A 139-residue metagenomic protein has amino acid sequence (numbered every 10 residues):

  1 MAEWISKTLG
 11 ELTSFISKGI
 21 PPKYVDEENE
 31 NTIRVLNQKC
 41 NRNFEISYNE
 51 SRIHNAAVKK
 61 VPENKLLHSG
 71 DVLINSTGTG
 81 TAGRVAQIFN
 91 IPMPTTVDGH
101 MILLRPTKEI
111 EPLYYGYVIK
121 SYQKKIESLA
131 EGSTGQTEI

Functional and structural regions predicted by a protein language model:
M1-I20: Non-catalytic DNA-recognition/assembly elements of restriction-modification systems
A2, I20, P94-I102, E131-I139: A short glycine-rich beta-alpha junction/loop motif
I5, N31-R34, H100: A generic secondary-structure signal marking the coil-to-beta-strand transition
G10-T13, K23-V58: DNA target-recognition patches
V25-E27, N64, M93-P94, T137-I139: Short secondary-structure boundary/capping segments
N37, K59-Y122: A short beta-sheet element
Q87-F89, A130-S133: Short amphipathic beta-strand starts and helix->beta connectors
